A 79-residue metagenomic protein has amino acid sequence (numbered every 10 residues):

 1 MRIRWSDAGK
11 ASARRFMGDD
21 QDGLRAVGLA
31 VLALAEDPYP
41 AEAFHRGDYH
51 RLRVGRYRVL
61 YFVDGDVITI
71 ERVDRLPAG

Functional and structural regions predicted by a protein language model:
M1-R4, L29-V31: Short hydrophobic/aromatic-rich motifs at helix boundaries and adjacent loops
R2-I3, R14-L24, H50, V54-R58 (+1 more regions): Enriched for short, Lys/Arg-rich terminal
W5-G9: Basic, amphipathic "hinge/linker" alpha-helix immediately C-terminal to the N-terminal HTH DNA-binding motif
L29-R53: A short, surface-exposed loop/turn module that caps and links secondary-structure elements
